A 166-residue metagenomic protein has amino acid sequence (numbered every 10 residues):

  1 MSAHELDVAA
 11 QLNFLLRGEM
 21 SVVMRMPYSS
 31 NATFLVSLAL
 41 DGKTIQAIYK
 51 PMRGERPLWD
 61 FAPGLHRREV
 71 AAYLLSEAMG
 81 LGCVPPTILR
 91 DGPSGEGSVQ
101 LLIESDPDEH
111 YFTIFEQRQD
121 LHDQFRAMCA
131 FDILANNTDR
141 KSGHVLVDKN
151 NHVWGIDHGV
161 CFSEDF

Functional and structural regions predicted by a protein language model:
A3-V8, E19: Entry/capping segment at the start of metal-dependent catalytic domains with acidic active-site entry clusters
Q11-E116, D120-T138, K149-H152: Conserved ATP-binding subdomain of kinase catalytic cores across diverse folds
K141-F166: Catalytic activation segment of kinase domains across protein kinase-like and atypical kinase folds
